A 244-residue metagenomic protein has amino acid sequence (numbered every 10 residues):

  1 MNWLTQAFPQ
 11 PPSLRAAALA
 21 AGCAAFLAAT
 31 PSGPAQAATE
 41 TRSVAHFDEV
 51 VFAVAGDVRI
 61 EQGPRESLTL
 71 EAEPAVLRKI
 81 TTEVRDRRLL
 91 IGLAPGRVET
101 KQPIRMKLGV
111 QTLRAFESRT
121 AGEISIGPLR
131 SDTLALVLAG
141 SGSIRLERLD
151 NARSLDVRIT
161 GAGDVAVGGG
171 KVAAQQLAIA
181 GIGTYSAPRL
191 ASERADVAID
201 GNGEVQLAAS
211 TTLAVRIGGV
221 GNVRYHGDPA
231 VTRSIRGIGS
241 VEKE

Functional and structural regions predicted by a protein language model:
M1-E244: Intrinsically disordered, low-complexity terminal regions
